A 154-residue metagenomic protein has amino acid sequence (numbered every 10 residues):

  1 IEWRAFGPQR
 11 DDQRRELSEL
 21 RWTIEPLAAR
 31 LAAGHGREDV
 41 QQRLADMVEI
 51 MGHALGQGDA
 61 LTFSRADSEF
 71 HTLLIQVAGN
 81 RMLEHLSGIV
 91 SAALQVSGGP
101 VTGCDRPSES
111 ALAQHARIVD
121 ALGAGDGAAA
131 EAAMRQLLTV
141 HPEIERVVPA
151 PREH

Functional and structural regions predicted by a protein language model:
I1-R30, R146-H154: Short linear motifs at protein or domain termini
F6-Q9, L20-G36, G52-H53, R65-D105: Hydrophobic, amphipathic alpha-helical faces that serve as interaction scaffolds
Q13, F70, Q114-R117: Hydrophobic alpha-helical segments typical of transmembrane helices and their membrane-interface/capping positions
R37-Q42, A124: A short, structured loop/turn motif at beta-sheet edges
V40-R43, T62, A129: Alpha-helical positions within canonical tetratricopeptide repeat
A45-G52, Q57, I89-H154: C-terminal all-alpha effector/ligand-binding and dimerization domain of prokaryotic HTH-type transcriptional repressors
